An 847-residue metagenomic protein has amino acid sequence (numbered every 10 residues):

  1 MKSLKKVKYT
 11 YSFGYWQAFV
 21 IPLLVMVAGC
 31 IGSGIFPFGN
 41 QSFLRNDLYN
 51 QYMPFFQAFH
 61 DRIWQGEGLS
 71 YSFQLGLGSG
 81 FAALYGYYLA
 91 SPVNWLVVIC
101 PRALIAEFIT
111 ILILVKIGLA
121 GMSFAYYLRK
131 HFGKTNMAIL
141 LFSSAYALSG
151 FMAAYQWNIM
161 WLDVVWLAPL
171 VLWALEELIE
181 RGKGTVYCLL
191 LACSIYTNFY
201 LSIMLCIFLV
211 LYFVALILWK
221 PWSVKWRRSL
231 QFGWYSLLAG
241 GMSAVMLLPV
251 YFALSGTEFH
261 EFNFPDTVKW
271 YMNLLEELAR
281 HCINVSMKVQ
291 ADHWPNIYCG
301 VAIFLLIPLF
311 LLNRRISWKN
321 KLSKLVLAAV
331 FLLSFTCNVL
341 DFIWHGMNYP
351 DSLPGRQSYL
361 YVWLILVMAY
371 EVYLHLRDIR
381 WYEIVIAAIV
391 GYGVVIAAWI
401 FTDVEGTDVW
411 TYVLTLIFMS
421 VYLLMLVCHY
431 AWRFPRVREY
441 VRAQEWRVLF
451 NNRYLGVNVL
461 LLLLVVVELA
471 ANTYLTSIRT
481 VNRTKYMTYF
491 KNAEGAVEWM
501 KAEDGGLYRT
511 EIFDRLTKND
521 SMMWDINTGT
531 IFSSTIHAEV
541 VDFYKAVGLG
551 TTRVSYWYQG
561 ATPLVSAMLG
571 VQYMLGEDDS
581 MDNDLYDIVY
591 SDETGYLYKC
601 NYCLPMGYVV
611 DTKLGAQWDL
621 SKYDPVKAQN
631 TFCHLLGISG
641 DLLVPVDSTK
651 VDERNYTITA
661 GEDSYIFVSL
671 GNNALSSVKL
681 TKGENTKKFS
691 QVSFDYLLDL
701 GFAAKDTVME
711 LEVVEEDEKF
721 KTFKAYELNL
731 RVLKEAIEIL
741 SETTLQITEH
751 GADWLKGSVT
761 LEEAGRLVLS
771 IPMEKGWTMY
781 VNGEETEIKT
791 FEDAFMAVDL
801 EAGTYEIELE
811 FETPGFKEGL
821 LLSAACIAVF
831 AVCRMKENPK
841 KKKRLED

Functional and structural regions predicted by a protein language model:
K2, Y11, L636-D847: Active-site-proximal, structured, solvent-exposed surfaces of multi-pass membrane proteins that position macromolecular
L4-S79, V481, T488-K518, M522: Hydrophobic alpha-helical membrane-insertion signals
P22-M26, I113-H131, N136-W219, Q231-G256 (+1 more regions): Membrane-embedded helix bundles of polyisoprenyl
V25-F124, S144-V165, L254-F259, D266-A291 (+3 more regions): Membrane-interface coil-to-helix junctions
N46, N50-F59, G86, P92 (+8 more regions): Periplasmic/ER-lumenal interhelical loops and adjacent helix-loop junctions in multi-pass membrane proteins
V93-V98, M122, I531-K650, N655-T657 (+4 more regions): A cross-kingdom signal targeting lumenal/periplasmic-facing segments of multi-pass membrane and secretory-pathway
L178, G182, L201, L322-L333 (+3 more regions): Contiguous transmembrane helix-bundle modules in multi-pass membrane proteins
L464-M487, E498-M568, Y602-L635, A736-I739 (+2 more regions): Extracytoplasmic/lumenal acceptor-recognition loop(s) of multi-pass membrane glycoenzymes
